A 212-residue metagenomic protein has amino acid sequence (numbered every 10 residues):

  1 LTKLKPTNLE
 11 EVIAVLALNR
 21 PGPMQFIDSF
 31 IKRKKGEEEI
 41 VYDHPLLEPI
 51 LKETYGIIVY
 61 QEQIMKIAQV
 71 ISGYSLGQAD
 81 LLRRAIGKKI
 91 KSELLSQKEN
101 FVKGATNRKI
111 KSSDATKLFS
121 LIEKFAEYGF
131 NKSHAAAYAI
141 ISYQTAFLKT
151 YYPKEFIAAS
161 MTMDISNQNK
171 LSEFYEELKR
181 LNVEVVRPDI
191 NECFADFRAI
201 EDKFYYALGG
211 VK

Functional and structural regions predicted by a protein language model:
L1-K212: Noncatalytic, beta-rich nucleic-acid-contacting surfaces in large DNA/RNA-processing enzymes
